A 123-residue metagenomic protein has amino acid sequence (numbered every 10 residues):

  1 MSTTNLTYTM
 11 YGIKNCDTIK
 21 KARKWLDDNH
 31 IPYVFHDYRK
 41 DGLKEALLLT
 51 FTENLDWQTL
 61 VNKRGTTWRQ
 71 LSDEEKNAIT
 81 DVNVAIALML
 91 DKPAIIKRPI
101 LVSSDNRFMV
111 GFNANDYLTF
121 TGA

Functional and structural regions predicted by a protein language model:
S2-N29, Y33-Y38: Local sequence-structure signature of Cys/Sec-based thiol-disulfide redox active-site neighborhoods
Y38-A123: Thiol/selenol-based redox catalytic cores and closely related redox-interacting motifs
